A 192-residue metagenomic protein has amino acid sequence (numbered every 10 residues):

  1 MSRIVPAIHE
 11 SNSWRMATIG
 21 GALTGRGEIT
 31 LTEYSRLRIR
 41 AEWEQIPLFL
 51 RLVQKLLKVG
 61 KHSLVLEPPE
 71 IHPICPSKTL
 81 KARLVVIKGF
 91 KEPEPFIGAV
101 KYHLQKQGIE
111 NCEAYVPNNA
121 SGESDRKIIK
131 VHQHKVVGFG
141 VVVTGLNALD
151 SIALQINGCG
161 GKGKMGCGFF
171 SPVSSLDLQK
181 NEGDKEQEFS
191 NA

Functional and structural regions predicted by a protein language model:
M1-A192: RNA-interacting cores
